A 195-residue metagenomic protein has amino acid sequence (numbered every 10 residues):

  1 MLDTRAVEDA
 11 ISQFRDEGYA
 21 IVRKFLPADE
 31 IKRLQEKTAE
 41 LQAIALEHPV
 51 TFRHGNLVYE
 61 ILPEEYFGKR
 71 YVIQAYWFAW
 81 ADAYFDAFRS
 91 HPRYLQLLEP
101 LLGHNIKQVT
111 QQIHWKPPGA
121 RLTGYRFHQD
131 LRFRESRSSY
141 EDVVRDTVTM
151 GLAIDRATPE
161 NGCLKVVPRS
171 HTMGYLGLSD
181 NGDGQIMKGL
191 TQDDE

Functional and structural regions predicted by a protein language model:
M1-D16, R23-S136, Y140: Non-heme Fe(II)-dependent double-stranded beta-helix
R5, A20-L26, A79, R89 (+4 more regions): Short, exposed beta-strand "edge-strand" segments with a Pro/Gly-rich flavor and a Y/T-containing core
V144-T147, A157-E195: Double-stranded beta-helix
